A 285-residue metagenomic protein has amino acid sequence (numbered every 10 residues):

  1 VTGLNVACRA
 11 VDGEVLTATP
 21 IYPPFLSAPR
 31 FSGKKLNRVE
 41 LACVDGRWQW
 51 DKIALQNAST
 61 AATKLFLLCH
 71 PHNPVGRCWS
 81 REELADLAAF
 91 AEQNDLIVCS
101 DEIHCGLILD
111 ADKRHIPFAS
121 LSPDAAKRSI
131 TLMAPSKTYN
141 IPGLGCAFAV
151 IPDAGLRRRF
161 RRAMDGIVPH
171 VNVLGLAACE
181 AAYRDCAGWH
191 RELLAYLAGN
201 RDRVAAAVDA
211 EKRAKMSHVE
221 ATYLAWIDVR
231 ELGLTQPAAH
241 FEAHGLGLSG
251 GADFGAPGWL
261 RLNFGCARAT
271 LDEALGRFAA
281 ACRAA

Functional and structural regions predicted by a protein language model:
V1-A89, G106-L107, K113-S120, D124: Conserved core of the PLP fold type I
S32, Q93-N94, A125, E211 (+2 more regions): Helix C-cap/helix->beta junction micro-motif
Q56-N57, A125, Q236-S249, F254-A285: PLP-dependent enzyme catalytic core of the Aspartate aminotransferase-like
E102-H104, A134-P135: Short strand-turn motif at the edge of the Rossmann-like AdoMet-binding core
S122-A198, G276: Conserved core segment of the aminotransferase class I/II
E180, W189, A195-A205, K215-D228: Conserved glycine-rich beta-strand-loop-beta hairpin in the small C-terminal domain of fold type I
